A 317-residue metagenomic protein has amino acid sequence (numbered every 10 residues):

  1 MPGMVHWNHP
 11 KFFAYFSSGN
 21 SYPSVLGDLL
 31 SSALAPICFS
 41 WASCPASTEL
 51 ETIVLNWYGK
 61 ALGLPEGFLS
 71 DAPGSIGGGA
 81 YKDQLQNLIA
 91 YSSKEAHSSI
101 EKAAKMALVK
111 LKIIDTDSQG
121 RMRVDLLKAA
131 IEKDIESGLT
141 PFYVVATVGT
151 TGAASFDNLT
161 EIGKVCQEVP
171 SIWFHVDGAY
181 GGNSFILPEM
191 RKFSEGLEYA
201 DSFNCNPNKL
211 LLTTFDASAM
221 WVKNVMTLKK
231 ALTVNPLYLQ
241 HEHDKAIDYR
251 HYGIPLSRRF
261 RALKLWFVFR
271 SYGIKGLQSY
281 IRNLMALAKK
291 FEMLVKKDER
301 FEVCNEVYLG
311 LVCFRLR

Functional and structural regions predicted by a protein language model:
M1-D71, Y249: N-terminal entrance/gating region of PLP-dependent enzymes' catalytic architecture
G19, S40-E51, A90-S93, T116-D117 (+2 more regions): Short acidic-aromatic active-site loops that bind/stabilize oxyanions
T48-E51, L55-N56, E66-N87, S99-A103: Conserved beta-loop-alpha segment that forms the PLP phosphate-binding cup at the N-terminus of a helix
V54, A104, V144, F203 (+3 more regions): A residue-level signal for conserved active-site and pocket-lining positions in enzyme catalytic cores
Y81-T227: Conserved PLP-enzyme active-site core in the AAT-like
V109, E299-E302: A generic structural motif
L187, F193-K296: Active-site C-terminal subdomain of aminotransferase-like
V303-R317: Conserved PLP-binding catalytic core of the aspartate aminotransferase-like
